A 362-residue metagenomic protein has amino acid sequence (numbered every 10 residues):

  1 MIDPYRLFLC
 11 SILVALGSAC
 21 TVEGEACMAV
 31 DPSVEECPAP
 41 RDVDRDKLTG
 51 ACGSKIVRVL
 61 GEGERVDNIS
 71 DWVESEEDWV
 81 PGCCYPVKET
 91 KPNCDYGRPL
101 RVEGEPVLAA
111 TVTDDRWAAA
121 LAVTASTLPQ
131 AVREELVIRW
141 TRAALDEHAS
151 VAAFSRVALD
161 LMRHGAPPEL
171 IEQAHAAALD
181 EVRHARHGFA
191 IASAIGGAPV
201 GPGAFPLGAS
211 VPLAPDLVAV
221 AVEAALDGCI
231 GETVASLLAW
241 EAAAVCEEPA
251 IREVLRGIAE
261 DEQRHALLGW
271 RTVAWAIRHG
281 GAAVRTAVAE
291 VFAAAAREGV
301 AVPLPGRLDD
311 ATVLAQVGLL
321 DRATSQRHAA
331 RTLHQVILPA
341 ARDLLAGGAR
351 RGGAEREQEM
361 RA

Functional and structural regions predicted by a protein language model:
M1-L9: Bacterial N-terminal signal peptides that target proteins for export
L9-C10, V22: Extended, compositionally biased interaction tracts of eukaryotic scaffold proteins
L16-A19: C-terminal motif of bacterial Sec signal peptides marking the signal peptidase cleavage site
T21-A362: Non-heme di-metal
